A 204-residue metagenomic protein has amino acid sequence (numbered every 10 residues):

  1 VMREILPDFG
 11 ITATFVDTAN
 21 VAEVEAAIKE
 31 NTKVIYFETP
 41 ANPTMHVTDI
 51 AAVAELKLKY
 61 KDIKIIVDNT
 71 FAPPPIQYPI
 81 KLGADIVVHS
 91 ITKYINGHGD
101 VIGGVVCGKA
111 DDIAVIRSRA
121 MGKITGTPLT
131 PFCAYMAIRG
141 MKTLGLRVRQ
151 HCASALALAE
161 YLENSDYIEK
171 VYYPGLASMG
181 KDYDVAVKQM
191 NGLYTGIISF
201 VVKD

Functional and structural regions predicted by a protein language model:
V1-Y167, Y172, A177: Conserved PLP-enzyme active-site core in the AAT-like
L156-D204: Conserved small-domain helix->loop->beta segment predominantly found in fold-type I
